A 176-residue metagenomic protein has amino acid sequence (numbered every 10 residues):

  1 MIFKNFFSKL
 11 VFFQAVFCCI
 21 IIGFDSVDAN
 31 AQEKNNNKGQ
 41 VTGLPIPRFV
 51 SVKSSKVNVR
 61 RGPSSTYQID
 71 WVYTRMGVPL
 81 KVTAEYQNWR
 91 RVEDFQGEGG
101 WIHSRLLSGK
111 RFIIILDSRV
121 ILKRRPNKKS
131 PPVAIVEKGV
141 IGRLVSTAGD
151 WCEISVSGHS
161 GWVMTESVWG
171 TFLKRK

Functional and structural regions predicted by a protein language model:
I2-Q14: Bacterial N-terminal signal peptides that target proteins for export
F17-C18, W151: The N-terminal extracellular segments of secreted preproproteins, especially immediately downstream of signal
C19-D28: C-terminal segment of classical bacterial N-terminal signal peptides
A31-R61, V72-M76, T83-Y86, R90-R124 (+3 more regions): SH3-family beta-barrel domains
S64-T66: Second-shell loop/turn segments in exported
